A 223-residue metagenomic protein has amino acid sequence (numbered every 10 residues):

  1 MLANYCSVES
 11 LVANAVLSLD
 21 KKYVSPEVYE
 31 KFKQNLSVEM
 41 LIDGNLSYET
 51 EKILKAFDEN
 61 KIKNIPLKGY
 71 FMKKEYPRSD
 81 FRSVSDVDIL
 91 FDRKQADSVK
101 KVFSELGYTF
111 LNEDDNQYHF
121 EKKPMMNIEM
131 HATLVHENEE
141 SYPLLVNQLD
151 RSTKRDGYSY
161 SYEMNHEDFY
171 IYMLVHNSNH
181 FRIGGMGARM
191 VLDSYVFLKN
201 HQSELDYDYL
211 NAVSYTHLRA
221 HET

Functional and structural regions predicted by a protein language model:
M1-S85, F91-E222: Conserved NTP-donor binding/palm subdomain of two-metal-ion nucleotidyltransferases/polymerases, i.e., the charged
